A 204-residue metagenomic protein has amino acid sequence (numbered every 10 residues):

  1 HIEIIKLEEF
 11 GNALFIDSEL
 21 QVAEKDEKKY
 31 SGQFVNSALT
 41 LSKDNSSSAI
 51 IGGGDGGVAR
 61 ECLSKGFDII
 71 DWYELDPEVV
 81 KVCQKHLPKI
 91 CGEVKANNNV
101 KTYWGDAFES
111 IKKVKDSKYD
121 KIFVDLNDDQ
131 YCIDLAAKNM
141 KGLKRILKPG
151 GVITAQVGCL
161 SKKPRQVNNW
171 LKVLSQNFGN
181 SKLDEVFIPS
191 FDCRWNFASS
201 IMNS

Functional and structural regions predicted by a protein language model:
H1, F108, K182-V186: Glycine-rich, charged/polar anion/phosphate-binding loops that engage phosphate groups from diverse ligands
H1-N12: N-terminal auxiliary segments of SAM/dcSAM-dependent transferases
N12-L14, L39: S-adenosyl-L-methionine
I16-S18: Short strand-turn-strand beta-turns centered on an Asx-Gly dipeptide
V22-N177, C193: The AdoMet/dcAdoMet-binding core of the Class I SAM-like
G158-C159, E185-P189: Acidic carboxylate-rich catalytic motifs and surrounding loops in phosphoryl-/glycosyl-chemistry enzymes
W170-D184, I201-N203: A SAM-dependent methyltransferase catalytic signature shared across enzymes that methylate proteins
N177, P189-S204: Core SAM-dependent methyltransferase catalytic element
